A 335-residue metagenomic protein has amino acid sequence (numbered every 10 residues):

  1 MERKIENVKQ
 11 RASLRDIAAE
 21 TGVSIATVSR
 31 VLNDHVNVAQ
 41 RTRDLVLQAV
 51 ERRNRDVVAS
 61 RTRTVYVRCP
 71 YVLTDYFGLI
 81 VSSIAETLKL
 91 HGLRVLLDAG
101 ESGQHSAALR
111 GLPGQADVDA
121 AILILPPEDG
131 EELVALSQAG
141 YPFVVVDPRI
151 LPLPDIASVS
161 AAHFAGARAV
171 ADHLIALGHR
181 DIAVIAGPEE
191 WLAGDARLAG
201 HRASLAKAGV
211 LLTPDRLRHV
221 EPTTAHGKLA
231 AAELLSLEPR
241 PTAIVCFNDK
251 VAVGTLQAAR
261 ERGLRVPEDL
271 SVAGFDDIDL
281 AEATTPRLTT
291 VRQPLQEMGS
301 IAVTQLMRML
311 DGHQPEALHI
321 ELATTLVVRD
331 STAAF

Functional and structural regions predicted by a protein language model:
M1-K9, R63-D172, A176: Alpha-helical recognition/docking segments in bacterial nutrient-uptake and carbohydrate-utilization systems
M1-T62: N-terminal helix-turn-helix DNA-binding module of bacterial transcription factors
R41, C69-L79, L97-S106, P148 (+7 more regions): Hinge/beta->alpha junction and helix N-cap segments in small-molecule ligand-binding domains
R53, Q115-D117, L177-G178, L234-R240 (+1 more regions): Glycine-rich phosphate-binding loop signature in dinucleotide/nucleotide-binding domains
V67, D117-L125, A183-I185, L217 (+2 more regions): Periplasmic-binding protein-like
R180-I182, L212-R216, V266-D269: Short acidic capping loops at alpha-helix termini that bridge into adjacent secondary structure
A232-F335: Flexible loop/turn connectors
